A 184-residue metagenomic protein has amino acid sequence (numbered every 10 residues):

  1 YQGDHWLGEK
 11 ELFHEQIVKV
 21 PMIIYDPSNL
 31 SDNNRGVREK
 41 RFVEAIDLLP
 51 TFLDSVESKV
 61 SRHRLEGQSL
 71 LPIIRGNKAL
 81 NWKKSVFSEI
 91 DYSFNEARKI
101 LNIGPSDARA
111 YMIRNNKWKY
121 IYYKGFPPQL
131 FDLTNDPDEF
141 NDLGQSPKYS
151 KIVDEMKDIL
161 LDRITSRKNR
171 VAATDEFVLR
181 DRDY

Functional and structural regions predicted by a protein language model:
Y1-D4, N34, I46-L49, D54-Q129 (+2 more regions): C-terminal cap/loop subdomain of S1 sulfatases and analogous C-terminal strand-loop tails that border
Y1-E44: Histidine-centered active-site microenvironments of extracellular/periplasmic hydrolases and transferases
E9, S31-V43, V56-R62, F140-P147: Active-site rim elements
I17, E39-I46, R64, D107 (+1 more regions): Short, solvent-exposed loop/helix junctions and linker helices that flank or host conserved functional motifs
S28, E57, K78-A79, W118 (+2 more regions): Generic structural signal for secondary-structure transition and capping sites
F94, L143-Y184: Long, internal low-complexity/basic segments
D136: Intrinsically disordered, low-complexity polar regions and short flexible loop motifs
